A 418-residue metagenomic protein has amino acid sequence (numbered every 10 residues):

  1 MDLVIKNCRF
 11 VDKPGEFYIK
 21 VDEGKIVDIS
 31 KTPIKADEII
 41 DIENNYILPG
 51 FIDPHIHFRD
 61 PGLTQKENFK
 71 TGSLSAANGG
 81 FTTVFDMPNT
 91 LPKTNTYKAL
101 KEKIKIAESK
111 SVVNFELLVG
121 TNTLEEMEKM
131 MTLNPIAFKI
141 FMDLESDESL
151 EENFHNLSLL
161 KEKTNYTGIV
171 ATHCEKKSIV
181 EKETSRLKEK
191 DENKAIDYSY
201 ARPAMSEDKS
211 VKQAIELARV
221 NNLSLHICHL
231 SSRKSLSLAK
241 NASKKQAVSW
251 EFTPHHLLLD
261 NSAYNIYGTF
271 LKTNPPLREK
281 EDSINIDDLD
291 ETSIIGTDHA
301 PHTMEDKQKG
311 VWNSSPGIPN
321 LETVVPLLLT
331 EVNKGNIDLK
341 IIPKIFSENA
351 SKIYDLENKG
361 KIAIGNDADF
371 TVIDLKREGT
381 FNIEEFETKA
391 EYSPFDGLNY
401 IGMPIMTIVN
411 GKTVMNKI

Functional and structural regions predicted by a protein language model:
M1-I34: N-terminal metal-binding scaffold of metallo-dependent hydrolase/deaminase domains
C8, G24, N44, H55 (+15 more regions): Divalent metal-coordination and catalytic microenvironments
T32-L48: Active-site metal-binding motif and surrounding structural segment of the metallo-beta-lactamase
N45-K110: Metal-associated gating/positioning segment near the N- to mid-region
P54-E67, V113-L124, M142, Y200-A201: Active-site mouth loops of central-metabolism enzymes
E125-I295: Histidine/acidic residue-rich metal-binding segments in metalloenzymes
I196-Q213, L217-N222, T292-I294, A300-L375: His/Asp/Glu-enriched, well-ordered alpha-helical/loop segment that forms or immediately abuts the divalent-metal
G310, D367-I418: C-terminal cap of metal-dependent C-N hydrolases
